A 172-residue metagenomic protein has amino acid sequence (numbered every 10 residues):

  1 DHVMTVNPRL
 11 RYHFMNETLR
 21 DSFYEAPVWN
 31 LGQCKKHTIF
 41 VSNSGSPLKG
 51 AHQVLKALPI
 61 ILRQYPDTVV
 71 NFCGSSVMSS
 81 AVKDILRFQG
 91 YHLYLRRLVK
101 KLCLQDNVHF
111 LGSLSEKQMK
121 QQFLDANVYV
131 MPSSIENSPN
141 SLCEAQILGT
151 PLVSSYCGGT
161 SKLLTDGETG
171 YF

Functional and structural regions predicted by a protein language model:
D1-F14, L19-E25, G90: A short, active-site helix/loop in glycosyltransferases that binds the activated sugar's phosphate group
N30-K49, L55-I60, V70-C73: Conserved donor-binding/catalytic core segment of Leloir-type glycosyltransferases
D84-S113: Nucleotide-activated donor-binding/catalytic signature segment of Leloir-type glycosyltransferases, i.e., the conserved
S113, Q121-A126: Short alpha-helical donor nucleotide-sugar binding micro-motif in glycosyltransferases
S134: Aromatic "clamp/platform" in nucleotide-sugar-dependent glycosyltransferases that forms part of the donor/acceptor
P139-L142, T160: Short glycine/serine-rich donor-binding loops of glycosyltransferases
P151-S154: Short hydrophobic beta-strand element within catalytic cores of glycosyltransferases and related nucleotide-activated
C157-G167, Y171-F172: Short acidic/histidine- and often glycine-rich active-site loop of Leloir-type glycosyltransferases that engages
